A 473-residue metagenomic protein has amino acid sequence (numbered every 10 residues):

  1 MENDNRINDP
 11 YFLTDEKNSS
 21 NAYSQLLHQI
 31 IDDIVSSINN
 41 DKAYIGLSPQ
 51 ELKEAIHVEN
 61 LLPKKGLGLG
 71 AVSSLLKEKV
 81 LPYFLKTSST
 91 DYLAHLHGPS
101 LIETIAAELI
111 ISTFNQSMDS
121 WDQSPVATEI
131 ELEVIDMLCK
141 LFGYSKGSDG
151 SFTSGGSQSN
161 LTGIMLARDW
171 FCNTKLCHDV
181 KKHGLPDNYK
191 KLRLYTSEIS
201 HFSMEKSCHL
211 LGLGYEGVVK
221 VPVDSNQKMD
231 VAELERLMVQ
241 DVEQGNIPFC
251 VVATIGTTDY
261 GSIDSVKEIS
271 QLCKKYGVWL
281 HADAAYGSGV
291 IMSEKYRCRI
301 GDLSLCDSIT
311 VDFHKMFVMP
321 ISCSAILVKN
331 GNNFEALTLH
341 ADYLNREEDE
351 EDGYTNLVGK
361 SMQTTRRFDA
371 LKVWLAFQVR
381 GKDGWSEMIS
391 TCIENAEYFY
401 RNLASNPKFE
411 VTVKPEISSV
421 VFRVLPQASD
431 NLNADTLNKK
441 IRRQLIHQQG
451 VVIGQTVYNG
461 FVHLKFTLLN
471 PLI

Functional and structural regions predicted by a protein language model:
E2-G147, H447, V451, T467-P471: N-terminal entrance/gating region of PLP-dependent enzymes' catalytic architecture
D9-E16, V58, F114-D122, Y144-S151 (+5 more regions): Glycine- and acidic
G46, E410-P415, I453-Y458: Short beta-strand
V126, S159, L166-E335: Conserved PLP-enzyme active-site core in the AAT-like
L138-D169, V219-V221: Short loop-beta-helix segment that forms the pyridoxal 5′-phosphate
T257, G301-P407: Active-site C-terminal subdomain of aminotransferase-like
E410-L445: Conserved PLP-binding catalytic core of the aspartate aminotransferase-like
V421-N431, G450-I473: Conserved PLP-binding active-site segment of the aspartate aminotransferase-like
